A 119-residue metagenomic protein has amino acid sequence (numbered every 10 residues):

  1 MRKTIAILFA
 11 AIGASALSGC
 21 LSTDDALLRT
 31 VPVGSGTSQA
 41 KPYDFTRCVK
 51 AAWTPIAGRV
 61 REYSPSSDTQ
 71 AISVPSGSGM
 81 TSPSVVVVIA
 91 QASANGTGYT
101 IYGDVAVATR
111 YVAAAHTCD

Functional and structural regions predicted by a protein language model:
M1-F9: Bacterial N-terminal signal peptides that target proteins for export
S15-G19: C-terminal motif of bacterial Sec signal peptides marking the signal peptidase cleavage site
L21-T23: Bacterial signal peptide processing site
D25-V33: Short, low-complexity, disordered segments immediately C-terminal to signal peptides in bacterial exported proteins
P32-Q39, G98-D104: Second-shell loop/turn segments in exported
G36-G77, V85-V87: Post-signal-peptide N-terminal segment of Sec-exported extracytoplasmic proteins
T81-V87, R110-Y111: Short, surface-exposed coil-to-beta transition loops
G96-D119: C-terminal partner/receptor-binding element of secreted or periplasmic proteins
